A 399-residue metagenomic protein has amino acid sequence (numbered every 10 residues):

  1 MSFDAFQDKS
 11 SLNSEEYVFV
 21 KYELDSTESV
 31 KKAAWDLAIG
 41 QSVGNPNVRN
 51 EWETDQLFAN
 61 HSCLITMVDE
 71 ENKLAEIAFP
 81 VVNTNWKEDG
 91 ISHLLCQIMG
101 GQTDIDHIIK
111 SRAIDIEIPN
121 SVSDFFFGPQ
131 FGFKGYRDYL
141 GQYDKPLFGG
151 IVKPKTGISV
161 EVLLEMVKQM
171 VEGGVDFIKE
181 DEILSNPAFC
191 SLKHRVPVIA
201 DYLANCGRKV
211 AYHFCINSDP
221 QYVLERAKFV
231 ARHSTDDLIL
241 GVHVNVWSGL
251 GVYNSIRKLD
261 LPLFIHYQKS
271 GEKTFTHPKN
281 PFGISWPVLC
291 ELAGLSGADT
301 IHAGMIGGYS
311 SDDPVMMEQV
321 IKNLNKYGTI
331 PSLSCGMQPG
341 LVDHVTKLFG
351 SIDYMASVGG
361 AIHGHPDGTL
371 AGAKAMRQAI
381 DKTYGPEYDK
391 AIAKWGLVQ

Functional and structural regions predicted by a protein language model:
M1-E172: N-terminal capping/small domains of soluble enzymes
K21-E28, P146-L164, Y212-Y222, G271-W286 (+2 more regions): Active-site mouth loops of central-metabolism enzymes
I158, V162-E165, P187-R195, Y222 (+3 more regions): Alpha-helix N-cap and loop-to-helix initiation/capping positions
M170, V345, M376: Conserved, mostly hydrophobic/aromatic
V175-V196, M305-D312: Glycine-rich, proline-tolerant flexible connector loops at the mouths of alpha/beta enzymes
R195, I199, V210-F214, S218-A231 (+2 more regions): N-terminal active-site wall of soluble small-molecule enzyme domains
P197, V252-L259, L292, S310-L324 (+1 more regions): C-terminal helical cap(s) of enzyme catalytic domains, especially alpha/beta-barrels
E225-A227, T235-S357: Catalytic alpha/beta core domains of metabolic enzymes, predominantly
